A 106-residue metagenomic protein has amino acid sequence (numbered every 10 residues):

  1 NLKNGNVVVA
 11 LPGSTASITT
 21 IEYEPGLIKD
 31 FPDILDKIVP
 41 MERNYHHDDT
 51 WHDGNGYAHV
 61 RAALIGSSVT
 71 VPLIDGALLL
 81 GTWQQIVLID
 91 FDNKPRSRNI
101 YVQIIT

Functional and structural regions predicted by a protein language model:
N1-T106: Active-site histidine-anchored catalytic micro-motif
